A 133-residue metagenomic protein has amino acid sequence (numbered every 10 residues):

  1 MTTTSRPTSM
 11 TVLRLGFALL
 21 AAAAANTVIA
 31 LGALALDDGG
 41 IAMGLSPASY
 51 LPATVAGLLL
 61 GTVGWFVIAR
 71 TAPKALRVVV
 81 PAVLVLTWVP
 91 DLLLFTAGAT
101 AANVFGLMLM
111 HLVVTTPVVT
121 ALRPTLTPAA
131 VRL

Functional and structural regions predicted by a protein language model:
T2-L34: N-terminal signal-anchor transmembrane alpha-helix
R6, G61-R70, L93-L94: C-terminal ends of transmembrane helices
T8-L15, L36-A48, A69-P73, A129: Short juxtamembrane and helix-loop transition motifs at transmembrane-helix boundaries in membrane proteins
M10-A22, V113-L133: Membrane-water interface at the C-terminal end of transmembrane alpha helices
T27, V83-L94: Aromatic-anchored segments of alpha-helical transmembrane domains
M43, P47, L59, F66-V85: Internal alpha-helical transmembrane segments of multi-pass membrane proteins
G44-A56, L107-H111: Structural signature of hydrophobic alpha-helical transmembrane segments
P90-G106: Membrane-helix boundary connector in multi-pass membrane proteins
